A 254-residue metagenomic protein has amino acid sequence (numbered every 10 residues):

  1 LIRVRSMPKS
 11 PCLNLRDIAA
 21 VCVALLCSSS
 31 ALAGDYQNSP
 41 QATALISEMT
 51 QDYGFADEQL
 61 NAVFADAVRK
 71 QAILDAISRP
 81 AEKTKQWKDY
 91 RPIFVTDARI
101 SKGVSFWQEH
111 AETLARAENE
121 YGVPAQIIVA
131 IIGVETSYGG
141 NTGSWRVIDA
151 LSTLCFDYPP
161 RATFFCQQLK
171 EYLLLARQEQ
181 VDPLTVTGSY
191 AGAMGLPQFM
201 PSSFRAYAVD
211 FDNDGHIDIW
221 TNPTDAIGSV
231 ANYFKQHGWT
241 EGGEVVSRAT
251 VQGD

Functional and structural regions predicted by a protein language model:
R3-L13, D17-A19, V23-C166, E171-T187 (+2 more regions): Cell-wall glycan-active module
Q198: Functionally critical loop-and-helix segments that line ligand-binding/catalytic clefts of soluble enzyme domains
